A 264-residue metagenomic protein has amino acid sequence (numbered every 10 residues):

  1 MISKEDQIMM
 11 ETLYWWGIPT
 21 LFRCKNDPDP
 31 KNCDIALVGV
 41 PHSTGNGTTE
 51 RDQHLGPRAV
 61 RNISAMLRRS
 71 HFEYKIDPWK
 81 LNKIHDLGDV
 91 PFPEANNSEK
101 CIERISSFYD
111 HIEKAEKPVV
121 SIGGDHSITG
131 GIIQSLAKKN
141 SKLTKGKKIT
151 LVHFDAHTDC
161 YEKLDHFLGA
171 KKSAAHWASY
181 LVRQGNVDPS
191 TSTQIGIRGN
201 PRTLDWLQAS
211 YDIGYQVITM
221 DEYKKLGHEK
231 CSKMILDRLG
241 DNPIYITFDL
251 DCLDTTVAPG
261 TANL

Functional and structural regions predicted by a protein language model:
I2-L264: Conserved alpha-helical scaffold segments that buttress catalytic/binding sites
